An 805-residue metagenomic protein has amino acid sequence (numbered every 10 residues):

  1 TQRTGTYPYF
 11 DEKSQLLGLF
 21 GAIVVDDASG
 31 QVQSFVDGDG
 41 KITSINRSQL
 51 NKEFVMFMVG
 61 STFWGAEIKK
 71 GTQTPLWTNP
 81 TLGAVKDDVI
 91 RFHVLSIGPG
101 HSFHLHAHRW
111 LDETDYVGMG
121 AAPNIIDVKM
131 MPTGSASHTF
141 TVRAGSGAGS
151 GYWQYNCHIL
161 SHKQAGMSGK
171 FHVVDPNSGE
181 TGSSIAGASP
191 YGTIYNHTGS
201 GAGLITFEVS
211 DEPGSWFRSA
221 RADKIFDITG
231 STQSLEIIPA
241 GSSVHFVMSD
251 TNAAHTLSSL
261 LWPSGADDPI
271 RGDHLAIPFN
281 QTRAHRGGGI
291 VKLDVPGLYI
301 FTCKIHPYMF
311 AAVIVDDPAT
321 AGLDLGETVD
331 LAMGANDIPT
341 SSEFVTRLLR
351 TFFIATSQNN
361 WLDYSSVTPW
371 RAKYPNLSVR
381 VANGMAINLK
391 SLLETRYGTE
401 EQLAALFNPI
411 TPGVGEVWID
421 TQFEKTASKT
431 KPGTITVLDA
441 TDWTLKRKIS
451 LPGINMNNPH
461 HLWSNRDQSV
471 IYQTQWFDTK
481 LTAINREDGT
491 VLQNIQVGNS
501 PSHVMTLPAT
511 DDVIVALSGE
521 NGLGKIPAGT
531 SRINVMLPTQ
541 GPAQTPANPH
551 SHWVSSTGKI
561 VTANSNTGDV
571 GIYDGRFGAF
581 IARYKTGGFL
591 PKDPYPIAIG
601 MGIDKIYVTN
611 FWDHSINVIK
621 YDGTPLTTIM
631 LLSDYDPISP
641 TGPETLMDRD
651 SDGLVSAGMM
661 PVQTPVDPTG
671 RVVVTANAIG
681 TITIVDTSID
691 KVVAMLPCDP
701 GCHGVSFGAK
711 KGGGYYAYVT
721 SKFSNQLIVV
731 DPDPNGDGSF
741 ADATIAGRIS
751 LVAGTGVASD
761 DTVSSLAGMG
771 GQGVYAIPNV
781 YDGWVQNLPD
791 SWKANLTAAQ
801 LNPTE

Functional and structural regions predicted by a protein language model:
T1-G203, S234-S243, V247-G289, V295-P296 (+3 more regions): Copper-binding active sites and cupredoxin-like electron-transfer domains, recognizing His/Cys-rich ligand loops
I23, M56, L82, V128 (+14 more regions): Generic detection of short hydrophobic beta-strand segments and adjacent strand-loop junctions
D27, G60, A107, A144-S146 (+16 more regions): Non-catalytic surface loops within mature trypsin-like serine protease
F54-M58, H197-I225, L492: Extracellular beta-sheet/turn segments enriched in Thr/Pro/Gly and aliphatic residues
T62-F63, S215, P263, Y635 (+1 more regions): Active-site/binding-pocket entry motifs
W77-N79, R218-L235: N-terminal post-signal-peptidase region of extra-cytosolic proteins
T356-N359, S365-E805: Predominantly soluble domains enriched in secretory-pathway, periplasmic, or organellar proteins
